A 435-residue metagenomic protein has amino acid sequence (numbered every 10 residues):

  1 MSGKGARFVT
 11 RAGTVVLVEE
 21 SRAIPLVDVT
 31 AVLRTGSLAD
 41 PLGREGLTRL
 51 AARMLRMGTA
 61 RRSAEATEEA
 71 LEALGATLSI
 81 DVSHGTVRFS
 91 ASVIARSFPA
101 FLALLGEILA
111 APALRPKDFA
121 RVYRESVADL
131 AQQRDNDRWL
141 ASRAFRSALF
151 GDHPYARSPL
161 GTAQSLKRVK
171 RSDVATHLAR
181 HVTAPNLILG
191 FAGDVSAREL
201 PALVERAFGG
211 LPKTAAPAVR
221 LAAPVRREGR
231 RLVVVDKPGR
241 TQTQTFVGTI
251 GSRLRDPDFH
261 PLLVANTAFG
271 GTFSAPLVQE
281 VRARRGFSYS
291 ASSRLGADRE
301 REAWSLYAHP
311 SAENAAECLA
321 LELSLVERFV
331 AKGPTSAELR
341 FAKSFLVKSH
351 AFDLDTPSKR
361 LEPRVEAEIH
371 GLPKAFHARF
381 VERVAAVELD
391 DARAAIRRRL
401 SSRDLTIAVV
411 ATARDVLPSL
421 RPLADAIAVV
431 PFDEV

Functional and structural regions predicted by a protein language model:
S2-G5, R11-A12, I24-D28, E45-L47 (+12 more regions): Extracytoplasmic
G5, R11, I188-G193, A308 (+1 more regions): C-terminal regions of mature proteins
G13, A31, R49-A51, L71 (+14 more regions): Buried hydrophobic packing residues in well-ordered domains
T14, V18-P25, V29-T35, A216-S274 (+2 more regions): His/Glu-based metal-binding/catalytic segments typifying zinc-dependent metallopeptidases
D28-A95, P116, S158, T272-F287 (+1 more regions): M16/MPP (pitrilysin/insulinase) zinc-metallopeptidase core fold and M16-derived inactive scaffolds
M57-R61, A91-E125, T272, S292 (+3 more regions): M16/insulysin-pitrilysin zinc metalloprotease superfamily fold
T67-R180, R198, A223-V225, G229 (+4 more regions): Acidic/histidine-enriched segments that form metal/cofactor-coordinating and catalytic pocket/exosite environments
G151, Y155, P159, T183-A184 (+3 more regions): An aromatic/glycine/proline-enriched structural segment found at the starts of mature extracellular/organellar domains
